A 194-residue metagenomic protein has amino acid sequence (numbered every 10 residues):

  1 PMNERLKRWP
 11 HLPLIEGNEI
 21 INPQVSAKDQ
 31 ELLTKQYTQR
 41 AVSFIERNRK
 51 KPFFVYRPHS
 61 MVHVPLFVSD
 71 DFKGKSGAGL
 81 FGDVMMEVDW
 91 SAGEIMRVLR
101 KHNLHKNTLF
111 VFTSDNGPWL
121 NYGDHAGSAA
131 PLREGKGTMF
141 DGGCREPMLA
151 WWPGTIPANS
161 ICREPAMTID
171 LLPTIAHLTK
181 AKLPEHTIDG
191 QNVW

Functional and structural regions predicted by a protein language model:
P1, M85-V88, A130-K136: Acidic, His- and aromatic-enriched active-site or binding-groove loops in soluble protein domains that engage sugars
P1, V25, P65-F72, N121-S128 (+1 more regions): Short, solvent-exposed loop/turn and secondary-structure capping segments
P1-F53, H59-V68: Formylglycine-dependent
L12-N22, G93-H102, N121-Y122, S128-T187 (+1 more regions): Substrate-binding rim/cap in mid-to-C-terminal beta-strand-loop elements of soluble/periplasmic
I20, D29, S60-V64, W90 (+3 more regions): Solvent-exposed loop/turn segments at secondary-structure junctions within structured extracellular/periplasmic domains
L32, Q36-I45, S69-T108, H125: A long, amphipathic alpha-helix that forms part of the scaffold/cap immediately adjacent to metal-dependent active
R49-V55, L104-F110, R145-E146: Loop/turn elements at helix/coil->beta-strand transitions in domains of secreted/extracellular proteins
V55-P65, F112-L120, D189-Q191: Short, solvent-exposed turn/loop segments enriched in Gly/Ser/Thr/Pro and often Arg
